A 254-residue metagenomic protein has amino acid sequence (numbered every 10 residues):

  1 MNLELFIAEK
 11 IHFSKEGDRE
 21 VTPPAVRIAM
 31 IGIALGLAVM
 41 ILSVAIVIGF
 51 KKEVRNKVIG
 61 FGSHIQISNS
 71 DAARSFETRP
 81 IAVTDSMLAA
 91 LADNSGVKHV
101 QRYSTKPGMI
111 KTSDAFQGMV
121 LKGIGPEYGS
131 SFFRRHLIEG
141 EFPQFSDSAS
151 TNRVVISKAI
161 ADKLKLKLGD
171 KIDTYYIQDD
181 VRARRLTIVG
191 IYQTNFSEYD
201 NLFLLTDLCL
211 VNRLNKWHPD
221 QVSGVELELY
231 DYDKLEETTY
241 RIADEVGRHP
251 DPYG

Functional and structural regions predicted by a protein language model:
M1-L37: N-terminal Sec/SRP start-transfer signal
N2-L5, L229-Y232, T239-G254: A cross-kingdom feature of multi-pass membrane systems that activates on extracytoplasmic/periplasmic
G36-V47: Alpha-helical transmembrane segments
F50-E53, M87, L214, T238: Hydrophobic side chains in well-ordered alpha-helices
K51-T84: Membrane-interface junction motifs in transport/secretion proteins
I65, I160-A161, D220-I242: A short beta-strand structural signal in non-transmembrane regions
D71-E77, Q193-N195, L227-L235: Structural beta->alpha junctions
V83-D220: A structural signal for hydrophobic secondary-structure junctions, strongest on transmembrane helix-loop-helix units
